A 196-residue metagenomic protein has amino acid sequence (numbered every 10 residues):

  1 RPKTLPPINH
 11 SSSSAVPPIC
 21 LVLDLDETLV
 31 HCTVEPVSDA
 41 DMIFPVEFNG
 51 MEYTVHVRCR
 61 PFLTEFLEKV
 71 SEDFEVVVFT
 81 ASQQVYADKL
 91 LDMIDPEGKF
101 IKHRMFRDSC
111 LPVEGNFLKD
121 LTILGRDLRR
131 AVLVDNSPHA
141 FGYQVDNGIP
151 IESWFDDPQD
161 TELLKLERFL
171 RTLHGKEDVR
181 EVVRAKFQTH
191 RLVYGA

Functional and structural regions predicted by a protein language model:
R1-L23, S38-M42: Non-catalytic pre-domain segments flanking phosphatase-related domains
F44-Y53: Conserved phosphoryl-transfer catalytic core
E52-V76, L111-E114, L121: Short, acidic loop-to-helix structural element flanking the phosphoryl-transfer center in phosphate-processing enzymes
L63-D92, R107: Substrate-recognition element of Asp-dependent hydrolases with the DxDx(T/V) motif
Q83-A196: C-terminal cap/substrate-recognition subdomain and adjoining C-terminal extension of metal-dependent phosphatase-like
